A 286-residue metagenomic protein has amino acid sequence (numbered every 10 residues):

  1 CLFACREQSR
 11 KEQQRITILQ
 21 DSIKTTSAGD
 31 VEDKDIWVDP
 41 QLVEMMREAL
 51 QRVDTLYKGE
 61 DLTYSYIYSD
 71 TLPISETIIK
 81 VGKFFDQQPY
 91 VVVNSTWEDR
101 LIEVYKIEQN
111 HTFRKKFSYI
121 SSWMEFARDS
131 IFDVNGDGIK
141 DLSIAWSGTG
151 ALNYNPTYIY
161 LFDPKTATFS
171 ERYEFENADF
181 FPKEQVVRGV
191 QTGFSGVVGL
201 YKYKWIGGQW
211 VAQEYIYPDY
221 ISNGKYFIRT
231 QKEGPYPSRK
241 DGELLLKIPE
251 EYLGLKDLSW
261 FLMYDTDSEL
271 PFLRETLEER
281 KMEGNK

Functional and structural regions predicted by a protein language model:
C1-F3: Sec-dependent bacterial lipoprotein signal peptides
R6-F85, V186-K286: Acidic, small-residue rich beta-repeat scaffolds with periodic aromatic anchors
E48-D70, K106-M124, K165-D179, E184-R188 (+1 more regions): Blade-edge motifs of beta-propeller repeat domains
S75-K83, E125-V134, E176-R188: Beta-propeller blade termini
F84-N94, N135-W146, Q185-G189: Acidic/hydrophobic-patterned starts of short beta strands in beta-sheet-rich repeat architectures
S95-D99, A151-N155, S195-V197: Short, solvent-exposed loop/turn segments at conserved positions within beta-propeller repeat blades
L101-K140, I144-W146: Short N-terminal edge-element motif at the start of the domain
V104-N110, N153-E171, K202-G207: Beta-propeller blade repeat segments, especially FG-GAP/WD-type strand-to-loop junctions in 6- to 7-bladed propeller
